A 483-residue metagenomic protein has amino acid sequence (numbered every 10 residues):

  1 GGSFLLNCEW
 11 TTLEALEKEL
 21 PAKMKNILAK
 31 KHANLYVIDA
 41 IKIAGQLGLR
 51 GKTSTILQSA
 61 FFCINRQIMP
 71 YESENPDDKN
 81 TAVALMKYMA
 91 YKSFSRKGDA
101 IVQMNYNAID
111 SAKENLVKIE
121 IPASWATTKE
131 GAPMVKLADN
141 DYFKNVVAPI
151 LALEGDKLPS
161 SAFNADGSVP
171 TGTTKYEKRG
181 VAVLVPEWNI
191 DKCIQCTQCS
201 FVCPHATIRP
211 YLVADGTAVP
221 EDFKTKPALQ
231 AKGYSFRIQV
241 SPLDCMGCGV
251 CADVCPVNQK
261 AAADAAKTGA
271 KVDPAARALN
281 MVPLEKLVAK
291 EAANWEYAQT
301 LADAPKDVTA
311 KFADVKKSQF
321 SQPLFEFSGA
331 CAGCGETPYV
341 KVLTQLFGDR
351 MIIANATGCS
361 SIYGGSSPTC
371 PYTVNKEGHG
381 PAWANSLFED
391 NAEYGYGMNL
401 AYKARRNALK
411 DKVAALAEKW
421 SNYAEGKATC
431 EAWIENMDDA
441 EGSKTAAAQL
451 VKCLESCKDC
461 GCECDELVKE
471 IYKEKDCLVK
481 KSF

Functional and structural regions predicted by a protein language model:
G1-A148, A218-D222: Active-site cofactor/cluster-binding pocket
L16-E17, L47-L49, G249-C251, G365-S367: Short conserved micro-motifs at the rims of enzyme active sites and ligand-binding pockets
M86, A90, S95-C245, A252-S482: Ferredoxin-type iron-sulfur electron-transfer modules and their immediate structural context
